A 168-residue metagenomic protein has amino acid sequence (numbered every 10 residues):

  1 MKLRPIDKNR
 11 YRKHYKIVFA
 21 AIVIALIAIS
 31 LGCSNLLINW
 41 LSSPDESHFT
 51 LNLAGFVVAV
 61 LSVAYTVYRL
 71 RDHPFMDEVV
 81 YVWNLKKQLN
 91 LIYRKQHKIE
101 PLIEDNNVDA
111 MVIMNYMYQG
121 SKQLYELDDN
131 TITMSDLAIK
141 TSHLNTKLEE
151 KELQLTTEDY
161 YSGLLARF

Functional and structural regions predicted by a protein language model:
M1-D72: N-terminal alpha-helical membrane-insertion module
M1-I6, Q123, L127, T131 (+1 more regions): Cytosol-facing regions at membranes
F49-L102: Elongated extramembrane "stalk/tether" segments
R71-V80, P101-M114, H143, L165-F168: Juxtamembrane/interfacial segments around transmembrane helices
K86-L89, Y93, M114-Y118, A138-T141: Generic structural concept
Y93-L127: Acidic, Ser/Thr-rich low-complexity segments on the non-lumenal side of membrane proteins
L137-F168: Cytosol-/stroma-facing membrane-proximal "stalk/adaptor" domains immediately downstream of transmembrane anchors
